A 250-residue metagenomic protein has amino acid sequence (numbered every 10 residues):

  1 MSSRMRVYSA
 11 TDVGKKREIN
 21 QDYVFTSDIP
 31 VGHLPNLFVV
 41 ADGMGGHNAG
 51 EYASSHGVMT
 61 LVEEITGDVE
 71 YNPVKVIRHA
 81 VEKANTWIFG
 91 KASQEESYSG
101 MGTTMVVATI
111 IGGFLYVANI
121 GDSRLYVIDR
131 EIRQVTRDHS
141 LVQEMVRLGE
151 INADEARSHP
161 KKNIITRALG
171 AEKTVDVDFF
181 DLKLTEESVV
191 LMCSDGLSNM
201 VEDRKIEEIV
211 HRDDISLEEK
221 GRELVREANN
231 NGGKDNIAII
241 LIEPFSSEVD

Functional and structural regions predicted by a protein language model:
M1-D250: PP2C/PPM-type serine/threonine phosphatase catalytic domain
